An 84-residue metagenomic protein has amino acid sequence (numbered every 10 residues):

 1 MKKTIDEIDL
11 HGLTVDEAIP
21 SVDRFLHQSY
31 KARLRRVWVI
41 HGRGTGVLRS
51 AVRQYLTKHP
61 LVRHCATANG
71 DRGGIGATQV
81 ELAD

Functional and structural regions predicted by a protein language model:
M1-D84: Long, charged, low-complexity intrinsically disordered regions
